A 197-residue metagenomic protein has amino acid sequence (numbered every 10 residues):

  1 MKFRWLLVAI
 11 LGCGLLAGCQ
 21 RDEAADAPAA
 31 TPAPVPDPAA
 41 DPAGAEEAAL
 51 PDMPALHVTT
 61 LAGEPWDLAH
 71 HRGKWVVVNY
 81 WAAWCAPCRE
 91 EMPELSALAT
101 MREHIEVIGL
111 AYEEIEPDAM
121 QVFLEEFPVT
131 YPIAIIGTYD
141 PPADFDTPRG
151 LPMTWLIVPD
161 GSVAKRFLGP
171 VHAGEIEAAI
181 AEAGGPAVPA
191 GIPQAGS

Functional and structural regions predicted by a protein language model:
M1-A17: Sec-dependent bacterial lipoprotein signal peptides
C19-D22: Bacterial signal peptide processing site
A29-L68: N-terminal "domain-start" segment that seeds a small globular fold
W66-R89: Short active-site neighborhood of thiol/selenol oxidoreductases, capturing the structured segment around
V77-V78, V107, T154: Hydrophobic beta-strand anchors of alpha/beta hydrolase catalytic cores
R89-F127, G137-D144: Structural microenvironment flanking redox-active thiols in thiol-disulfide oxidoreductases
V122-T130, I135-E182, G191: Thiol/disulfide oxidoreductase modules built on the thioredoxin-like
A183-S197: Short, low-complexity, Pro/Ser/Thr/Gly-rich segments in the mature regions of secreted, periplasmic
